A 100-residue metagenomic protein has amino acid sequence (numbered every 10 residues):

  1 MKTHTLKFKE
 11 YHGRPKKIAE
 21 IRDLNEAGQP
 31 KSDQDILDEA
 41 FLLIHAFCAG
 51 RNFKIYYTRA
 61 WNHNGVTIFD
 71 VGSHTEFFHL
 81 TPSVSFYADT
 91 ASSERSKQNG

Functional and structural regions predicted by a protein language model:
M1-T3, T90-G100: Short intrinsically disordered terminal tails
K2-K17: Short aromatic-glycine-(Arg/Gly/Cys) micro-motifs in beta-strand/loop hairpins
R14, L24, S96-G100: Mixed-charge, Lys/Arg-enriched low-complexity segments
P15-I21, N52, S83: Intrinsically disordered, low-complexity regions
K16-Q34: A short, exposed loop/beta-hairpin motif centered on an aromatic-Gly-Thr core
A19, Q34, V71, K97-G100: Residues at secondary-structure transition points
Q29-S92: Acidic, low-complexity, intrinsically disordered interaction modules
